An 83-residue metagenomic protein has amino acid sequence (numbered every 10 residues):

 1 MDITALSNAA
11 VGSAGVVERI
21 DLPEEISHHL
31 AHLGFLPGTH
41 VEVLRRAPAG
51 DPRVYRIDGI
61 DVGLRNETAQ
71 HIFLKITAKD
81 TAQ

Functional and structural regions predicted by a protein language model:
D2, E25-H29: Short alpha-helix capping/helix-loop boundary micro-motifs
S13-I26, K75: Short, structured beta-strand/loop micro-motifs enriched in basic residues and often containing a Trp
G50-Q83: C-terminal structural segments of small proteins and small subunits
